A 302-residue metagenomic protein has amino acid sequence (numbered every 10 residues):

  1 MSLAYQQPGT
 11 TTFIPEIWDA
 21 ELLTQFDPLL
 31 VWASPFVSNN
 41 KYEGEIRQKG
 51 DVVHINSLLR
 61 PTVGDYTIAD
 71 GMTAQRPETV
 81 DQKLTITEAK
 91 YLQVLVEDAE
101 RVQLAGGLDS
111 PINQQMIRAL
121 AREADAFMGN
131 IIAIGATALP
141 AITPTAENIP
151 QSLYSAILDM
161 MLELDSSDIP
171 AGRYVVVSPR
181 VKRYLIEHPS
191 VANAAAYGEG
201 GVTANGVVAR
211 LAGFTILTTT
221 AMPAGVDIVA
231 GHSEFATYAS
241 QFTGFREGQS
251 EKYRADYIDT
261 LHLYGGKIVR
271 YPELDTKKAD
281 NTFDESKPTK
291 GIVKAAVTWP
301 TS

Functional and structural regions predicted by a protein language model:
M1-Q82, V297-S302: N-terminal "assembly arms/tails" that initiate or stabilize quaternary assembly in self-assembling proteins
E16, K49-H54, R60, T73 (+2 more regions): Structured, hydrophobic secondary-structure cores that serve as assembly/anchoring elements
K49-H54, S155-E247: Extended oligomerization regions of viral-like shell subunits
V63-G64, V102, R183, A224 (+1 more regions): Residue-level signal for secondary-structure boundary sites
Y66-I68, E187-H188, D227-A230, K267-L274: Short conserved micro-motifs at the rims of enzyme active sites and ligand-binding pockets
A99-S167, T276-S302: Alpha-helical scaffold segments that mediate packing/assembly in large oligomeric complexes
T243-S302: H-loop/switch region of ABC-family ATPase nucleotide-binding domains
